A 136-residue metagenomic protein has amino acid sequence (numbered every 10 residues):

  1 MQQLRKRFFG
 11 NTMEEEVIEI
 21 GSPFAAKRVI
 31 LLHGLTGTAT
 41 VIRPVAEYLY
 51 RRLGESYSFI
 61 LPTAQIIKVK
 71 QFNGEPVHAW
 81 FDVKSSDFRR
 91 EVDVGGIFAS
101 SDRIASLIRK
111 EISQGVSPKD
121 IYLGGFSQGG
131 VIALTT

Functional and structural regions predicted by a protein language model:
Q3: Cationic, low-complexity basic patches in intrinsically disordered or flexible, solvent-exposed regions
K6-D120: Serine-hydrolase catalytic machinery in alpha/beta-hydrolase-like enzymes
P44, T135-T136: Active-site signature of alpha/beta-hydrolase-fold catalytic machinery across serine- and Asp/Cys-nucleophile hydrolases
A99, I132-T135: Residues within well-formed alpha-helices
G124-G129, A133: Gly/Ala-rich beta-loop-alpha elbow adjacent to hydrolase catalytic centers
